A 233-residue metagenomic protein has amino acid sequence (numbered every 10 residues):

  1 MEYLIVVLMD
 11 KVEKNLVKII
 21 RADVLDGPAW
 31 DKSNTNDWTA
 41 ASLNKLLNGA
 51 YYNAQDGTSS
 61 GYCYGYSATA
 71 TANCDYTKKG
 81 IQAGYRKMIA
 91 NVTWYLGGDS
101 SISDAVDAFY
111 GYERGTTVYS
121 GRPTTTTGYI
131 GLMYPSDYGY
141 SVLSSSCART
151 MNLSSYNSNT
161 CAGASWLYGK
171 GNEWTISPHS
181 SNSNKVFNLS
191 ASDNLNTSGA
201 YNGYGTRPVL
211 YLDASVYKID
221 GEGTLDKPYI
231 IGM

Functional and structural regions predicted by a protein language model:
M1-M233: Long, domain-scale functional regions
